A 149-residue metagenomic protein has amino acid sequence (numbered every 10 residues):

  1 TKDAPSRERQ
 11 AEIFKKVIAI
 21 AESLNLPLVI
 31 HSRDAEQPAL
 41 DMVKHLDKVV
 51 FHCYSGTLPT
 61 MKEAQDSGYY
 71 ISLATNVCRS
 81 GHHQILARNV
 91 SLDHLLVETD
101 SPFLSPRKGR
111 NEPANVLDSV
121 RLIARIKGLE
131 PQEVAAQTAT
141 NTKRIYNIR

Functional and structural regions predicted by a protein language model:
T1-K2, T99-P102, N115-V120: Active-site gating loops and adjacent loop-to-helix segments of metal-dependent hydrolytic enzymes
T1-S67, I85, P106-A114, L129 (+1 more regions): Divalent metal-binding pocket/active-site signature
A19-I20, V116-R149: Mid-to-C-terminal alpha-helical segments outside catalytic/metal-binding sites
S32, C53, T75-V77, S101: Active-site metal-binding loops of divalent metal-dependent hydrolases
Y70-H83: Active-site glycine- and acidic-residue-rich loops that bind and position anionic ligands or nucleotide-like cofactors
H82-L92: Short amphipathic alpha-helices and their capping/turn segments at secondary-structure boundaries
D93-E112: Short acidic/histidine-rich active-site segments
